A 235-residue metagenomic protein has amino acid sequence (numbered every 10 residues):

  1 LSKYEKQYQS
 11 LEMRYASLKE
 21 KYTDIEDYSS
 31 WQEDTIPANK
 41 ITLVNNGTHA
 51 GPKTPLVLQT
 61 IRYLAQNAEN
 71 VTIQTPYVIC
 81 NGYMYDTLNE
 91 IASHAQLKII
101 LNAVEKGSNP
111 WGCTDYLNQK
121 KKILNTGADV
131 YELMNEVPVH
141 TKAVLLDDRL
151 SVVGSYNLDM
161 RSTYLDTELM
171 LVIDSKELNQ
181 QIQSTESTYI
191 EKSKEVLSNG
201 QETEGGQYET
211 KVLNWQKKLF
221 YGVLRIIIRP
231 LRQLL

Functional and structural regions predicted by a protein language model:
L1-L235: Charged, low-complexity intrinsically disordered terminal segments
